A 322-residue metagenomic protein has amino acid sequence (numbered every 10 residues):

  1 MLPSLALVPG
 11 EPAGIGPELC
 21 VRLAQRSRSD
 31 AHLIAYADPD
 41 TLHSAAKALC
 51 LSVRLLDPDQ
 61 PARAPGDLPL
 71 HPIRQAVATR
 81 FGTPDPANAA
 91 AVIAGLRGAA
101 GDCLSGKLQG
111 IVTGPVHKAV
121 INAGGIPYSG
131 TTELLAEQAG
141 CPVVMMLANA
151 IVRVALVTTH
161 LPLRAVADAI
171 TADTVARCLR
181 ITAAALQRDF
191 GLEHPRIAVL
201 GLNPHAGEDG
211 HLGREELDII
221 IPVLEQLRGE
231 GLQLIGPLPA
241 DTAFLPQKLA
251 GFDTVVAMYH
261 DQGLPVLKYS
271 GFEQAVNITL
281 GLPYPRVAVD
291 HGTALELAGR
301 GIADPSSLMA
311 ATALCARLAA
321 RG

Functional and structural regions predicted by a protein language model:
M1-T131, A172-M258, Q262-T293, A298-G322: Contiguous, glycine/small-aliphatic-enriched amphipathic segments in soluble metabolic enzymes
A76, C141-V144, A148-I151: Flexible glycine-/small-residue-enriched beta->alpha junction loops that bind anionic phosphate/pyrophosphate groups
A123-M145: Glycine/threonine-rich beta-strand-loop-alpha-helix active-site module that forms ligand/phosphate-binding
L134, M145, V154-L156, R286: Conserved hydrophobic/aromatic beta-strand scaffold that supports enzyme active sites
L147-R177: Ligand-binding beta-strand-loop-alpha-helix segment within the catalytic cores of soluble metabolic enzymes
